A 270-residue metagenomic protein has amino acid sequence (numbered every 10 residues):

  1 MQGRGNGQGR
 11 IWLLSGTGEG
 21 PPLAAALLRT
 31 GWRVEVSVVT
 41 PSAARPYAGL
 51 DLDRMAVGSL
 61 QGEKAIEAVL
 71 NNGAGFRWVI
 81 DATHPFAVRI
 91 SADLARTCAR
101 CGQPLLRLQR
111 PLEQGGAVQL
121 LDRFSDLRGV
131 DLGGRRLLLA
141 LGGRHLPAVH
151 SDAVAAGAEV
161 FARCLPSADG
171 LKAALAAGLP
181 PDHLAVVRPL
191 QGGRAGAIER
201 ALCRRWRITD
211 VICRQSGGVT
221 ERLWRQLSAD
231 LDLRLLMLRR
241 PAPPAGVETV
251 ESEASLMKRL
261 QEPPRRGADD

Functional and structural regions predicted by a protein language model:
N6, R10-P41: N-terminal basic/disordered segments at the start of proteins
R10, R77-W78, R136, T209-D210: Structural motif
V34-P41, E159-S167, L238: Short internal beta-strands
E35-S59, V118-Q119, G170-A177: N-terminal beta-loop-helix "entrance" segment that forms/cooperates in small-molecule cofactor or anionic ligand
L50-L70, L184-I198: Glycine-rich, highly charged phosphate/nucleotide-binding loops
I66-N72, F76-D126: Glycine/small-residue-rich loop that forms an oxyanion/phosphate-binding "nest" at active or ligand-binding sites
L105, R110-P111, R136-G193, A201-R204 (+1 more regions): Conserved mixed alpha/beta catalytic, RNA-binding, or beta-rich assembly cores of soluble enzyme, regulatory
W206, D210, R214-G218, L235-D270: C-terminal functional extensions of proteins
